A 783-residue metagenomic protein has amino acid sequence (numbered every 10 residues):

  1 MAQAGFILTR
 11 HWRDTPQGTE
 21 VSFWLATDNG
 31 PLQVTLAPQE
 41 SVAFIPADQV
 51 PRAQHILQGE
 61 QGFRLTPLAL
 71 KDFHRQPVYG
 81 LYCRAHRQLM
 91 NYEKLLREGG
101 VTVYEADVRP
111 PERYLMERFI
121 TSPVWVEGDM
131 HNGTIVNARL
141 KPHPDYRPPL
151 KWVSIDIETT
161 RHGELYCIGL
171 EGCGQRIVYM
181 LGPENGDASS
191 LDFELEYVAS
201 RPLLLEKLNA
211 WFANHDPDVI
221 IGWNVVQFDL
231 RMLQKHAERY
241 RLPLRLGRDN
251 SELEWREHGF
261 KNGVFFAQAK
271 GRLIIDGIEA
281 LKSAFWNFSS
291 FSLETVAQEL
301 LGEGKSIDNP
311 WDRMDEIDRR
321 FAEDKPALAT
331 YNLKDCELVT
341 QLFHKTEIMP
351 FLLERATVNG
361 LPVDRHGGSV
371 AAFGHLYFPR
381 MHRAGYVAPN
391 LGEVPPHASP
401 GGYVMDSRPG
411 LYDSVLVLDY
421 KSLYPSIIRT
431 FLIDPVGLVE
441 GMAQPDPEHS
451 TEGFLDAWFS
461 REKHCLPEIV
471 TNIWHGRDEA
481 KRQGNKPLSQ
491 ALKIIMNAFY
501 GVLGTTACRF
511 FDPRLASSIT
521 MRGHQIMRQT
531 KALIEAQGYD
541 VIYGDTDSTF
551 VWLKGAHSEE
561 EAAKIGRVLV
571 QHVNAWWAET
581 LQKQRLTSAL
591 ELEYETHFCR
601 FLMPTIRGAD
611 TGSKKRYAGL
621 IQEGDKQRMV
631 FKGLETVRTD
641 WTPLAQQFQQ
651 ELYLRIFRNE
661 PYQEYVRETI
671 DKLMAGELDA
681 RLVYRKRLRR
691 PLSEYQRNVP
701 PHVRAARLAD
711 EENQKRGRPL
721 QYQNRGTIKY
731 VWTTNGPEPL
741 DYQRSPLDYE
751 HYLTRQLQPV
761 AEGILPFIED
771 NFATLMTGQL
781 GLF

Functional and structural regions predicted by a protein language model:
M1-D216, L333-K334, L338-T357, L361-G401 (+5 more regions): DnaQ-like (DEDDh/DEDDy) 3′-5′ exonuclease domain used for proofreading and 3′-end trimming on nucleic acids
R13-T27, P31-Q33, L150, F343 (+9 more regions): DNA-dependent DNA polymerase catalytic subunits
I155, S189-E194, N214-V219, I278-E279 (+6 more regions): Glycine- and acidic
E164-L165, V225, L230-H236, I427-I428 (+2 more regions): A short acidic (Asp/Glu
S190-L195, A199, D216, L230 (+1 more regions): Active-site-proximal helix-loop-helix substrate-binding element of RNase H-like nuclease domains
L208-M232: Proline-aspartate-enriched helix->loop->beta-strand connector
R272, V296-L300, G304-R383, P487-K493 (+1 more regions): Mixed-charge, glycine-rich, non-catalytic linkers/tails in nucleic-acid processing enzymes
